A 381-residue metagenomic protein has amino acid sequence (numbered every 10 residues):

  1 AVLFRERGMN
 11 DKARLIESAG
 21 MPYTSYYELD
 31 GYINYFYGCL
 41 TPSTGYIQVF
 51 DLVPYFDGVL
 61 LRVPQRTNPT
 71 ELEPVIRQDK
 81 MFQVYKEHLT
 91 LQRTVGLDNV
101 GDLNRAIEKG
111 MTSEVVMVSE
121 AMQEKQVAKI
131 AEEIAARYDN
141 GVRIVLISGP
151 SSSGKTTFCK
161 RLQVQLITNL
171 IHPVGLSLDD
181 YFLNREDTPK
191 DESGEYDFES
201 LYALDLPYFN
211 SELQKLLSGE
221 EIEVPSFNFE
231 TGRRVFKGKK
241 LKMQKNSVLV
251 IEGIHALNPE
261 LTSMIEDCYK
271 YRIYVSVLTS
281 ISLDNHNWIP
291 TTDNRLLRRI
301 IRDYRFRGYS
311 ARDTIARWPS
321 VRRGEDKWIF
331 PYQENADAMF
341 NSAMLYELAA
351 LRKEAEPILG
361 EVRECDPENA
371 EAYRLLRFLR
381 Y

Functional and structural regions predicted by a protein language model:
A1-Q126, I130, I134-Y138: Auxiliary tRNA-acceptor-end handling modules of aminoacyl-tRNA synthetases
Y138, T262-Y381: Conserved NTP phosphate-binding and transfer environment spanning the P-loop NTPase/kinase superfamily
V145-I147: Hydrophobic anchor at the beta1->P-loop junction of P-loop NTPases
P150: P-loop (Walker A) phosphate-binding loop of NTP-binding proteins
G154: Conserved glycine(s) of the Walker
T157-L162, S177: Hydrophobic positions on the alpha1 helix immediately C-terminal to the Walker A/P-loop
V164-V174: Post-Walker A helix-loop "phosphate-sensing" segment adjacent to the P-loop in P-loop NTPases
V174-L176, L183-G232, V248: Conserved nucleotide-sensing/catalytic segment adjacent to the nucleotide-binding pocket in NTP-handling enzymes
